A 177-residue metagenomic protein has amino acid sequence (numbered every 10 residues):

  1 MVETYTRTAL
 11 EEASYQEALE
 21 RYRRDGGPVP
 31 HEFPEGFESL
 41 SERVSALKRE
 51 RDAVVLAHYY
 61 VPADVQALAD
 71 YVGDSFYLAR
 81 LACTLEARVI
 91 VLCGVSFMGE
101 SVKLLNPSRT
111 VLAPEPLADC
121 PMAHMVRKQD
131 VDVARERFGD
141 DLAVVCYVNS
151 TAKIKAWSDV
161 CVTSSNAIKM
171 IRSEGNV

Functional and structural regions predicted by a protein language model:
V2-V177: Active-site loop-to-helix "anion-binding N-cap" substructures in soluble metabolic enzymes
